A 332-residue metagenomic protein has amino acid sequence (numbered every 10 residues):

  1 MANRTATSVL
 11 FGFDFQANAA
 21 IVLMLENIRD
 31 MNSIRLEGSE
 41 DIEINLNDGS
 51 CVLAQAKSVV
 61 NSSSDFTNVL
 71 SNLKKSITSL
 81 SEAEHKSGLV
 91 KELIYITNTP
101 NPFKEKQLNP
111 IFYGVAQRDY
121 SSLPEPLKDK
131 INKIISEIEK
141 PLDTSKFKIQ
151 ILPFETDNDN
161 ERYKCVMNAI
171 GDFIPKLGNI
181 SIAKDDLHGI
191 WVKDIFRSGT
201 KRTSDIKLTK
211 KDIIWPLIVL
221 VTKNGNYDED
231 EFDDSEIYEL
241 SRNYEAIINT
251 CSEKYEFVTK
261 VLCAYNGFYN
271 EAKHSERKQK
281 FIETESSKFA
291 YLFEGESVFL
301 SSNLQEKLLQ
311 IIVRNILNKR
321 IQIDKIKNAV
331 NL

Functional and structural regions predicted by a protein language model:
M1-T7, V59-L300, K307-L309, N318 (+1 more regions): Acidic metal-coordinating catalytic centers involved in nucleic-acid phosphodiester chemistry
T5, L10, D14-T78: Catalytic centers of nucleases
N328-L332: Short acidic DE-rich linear segments
